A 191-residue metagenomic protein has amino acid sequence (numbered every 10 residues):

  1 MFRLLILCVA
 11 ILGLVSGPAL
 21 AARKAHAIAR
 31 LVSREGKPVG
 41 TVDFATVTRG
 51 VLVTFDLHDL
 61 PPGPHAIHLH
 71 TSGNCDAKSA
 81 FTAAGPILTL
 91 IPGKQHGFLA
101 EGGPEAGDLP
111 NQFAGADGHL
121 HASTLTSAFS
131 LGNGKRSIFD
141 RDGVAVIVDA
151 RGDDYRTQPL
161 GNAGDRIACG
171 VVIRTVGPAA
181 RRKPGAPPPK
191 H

Functional and structural regions predicted by a protein language model:
M1-F2: N-terminal secretory signal peptides that target proteins for export/translocation
L5-V15: Bacterial N-terminal signal peptides
G17-H191: N-terminal leader/targeting pre-sequences
